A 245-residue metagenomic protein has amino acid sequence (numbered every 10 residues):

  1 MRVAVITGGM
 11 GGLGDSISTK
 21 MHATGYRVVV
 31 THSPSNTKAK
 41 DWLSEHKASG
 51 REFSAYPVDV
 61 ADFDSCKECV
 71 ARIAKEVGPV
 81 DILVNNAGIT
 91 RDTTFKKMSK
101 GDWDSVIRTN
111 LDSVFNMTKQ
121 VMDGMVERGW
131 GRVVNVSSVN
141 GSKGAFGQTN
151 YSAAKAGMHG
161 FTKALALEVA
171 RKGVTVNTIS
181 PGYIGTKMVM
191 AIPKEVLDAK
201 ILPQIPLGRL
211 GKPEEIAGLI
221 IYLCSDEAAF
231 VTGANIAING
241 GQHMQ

Functional and structural regions predicted by a protein language model:
M10-G11: Conserved glycine-rich cofactor-binding loop
Y26-K40: Conserved glycine-rich Rossmann-like NAD(P)H-binding loop of the short-chain dehydrogenase/reductase
T94-F95, D102-I107, V189, I201: Substrate-binding pocket helix/loop in short-chain dehydrogenase/reductase
T118, A154, T162: Active-site helix of classical SDR
D123, L167-R171, A229: Alpha-helical segment proximal to the catalytic Tyr-Lys
S138: Residue(s) in the substrate-gating loop at a strand-loop-helix junction that position the organic substrate next
A170, T175, V231-G233, N239: Short, small/polar-rich loop/turn modules that mediate ligand/substrate recognition or access, typified
